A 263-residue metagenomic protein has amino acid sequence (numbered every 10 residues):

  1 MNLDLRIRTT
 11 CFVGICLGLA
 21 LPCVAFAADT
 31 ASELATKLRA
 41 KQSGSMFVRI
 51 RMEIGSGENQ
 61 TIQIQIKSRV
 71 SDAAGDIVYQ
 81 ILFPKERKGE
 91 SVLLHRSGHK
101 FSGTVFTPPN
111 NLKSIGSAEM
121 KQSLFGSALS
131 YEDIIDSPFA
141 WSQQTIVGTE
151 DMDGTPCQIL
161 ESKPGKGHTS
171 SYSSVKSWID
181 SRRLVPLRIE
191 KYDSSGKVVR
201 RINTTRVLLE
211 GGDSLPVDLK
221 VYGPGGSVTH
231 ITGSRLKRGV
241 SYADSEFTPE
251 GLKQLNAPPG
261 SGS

Functional and structural regions predicted by a protein language model:
M1-I7: N-terminal secretory signal peptides that target proteins for export/translocation
C11-P22: Bacterial N-terminal signal peptides
A28-S43, Q60, E86-K88, R96-S173 (+2 more regions): Flexible, processing/modification-adjacent segments and terminal tails in exported/periplasmic/extracellular proteins
R39-M46, L209-D213: Edge/loop elements at the starts and ends of beta-strands within beta-rich repeat scaffolds
Q42-G57, I77-V78: A short, Trp-centered hydrophobic/proline-enriched beta-strand micro-motif
I50-G55, L82, E161-G165: Generic short beta-strand segments
Q122-L124, S130-S137, D151-T248: Gly/Pro-enriched, hydrophobic low-complexity segments that function as extracytoplasmic propeptides/linkers
